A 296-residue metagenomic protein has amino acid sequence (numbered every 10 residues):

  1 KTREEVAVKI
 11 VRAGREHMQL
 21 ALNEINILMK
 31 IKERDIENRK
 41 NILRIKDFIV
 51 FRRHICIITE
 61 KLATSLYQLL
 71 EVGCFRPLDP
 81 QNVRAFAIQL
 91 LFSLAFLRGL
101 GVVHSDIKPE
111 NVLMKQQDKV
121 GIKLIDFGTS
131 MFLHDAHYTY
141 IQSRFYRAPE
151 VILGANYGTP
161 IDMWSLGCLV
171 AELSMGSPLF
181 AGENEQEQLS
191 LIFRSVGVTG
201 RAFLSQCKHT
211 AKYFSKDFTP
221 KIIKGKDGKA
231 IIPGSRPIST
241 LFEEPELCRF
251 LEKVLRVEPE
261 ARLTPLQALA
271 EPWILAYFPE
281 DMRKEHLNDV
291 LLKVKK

Functional and structural regions predicted by a protein language model:
K1-R12: Glycine-rich ATP phosphate-binding loop
R34-D47: Conserved HxN/HPN-centered segment at the entrance to the catalytic loop of eukaryotic protein kinase-like domains
F51-E60, Y67-Q68: A conserved loop-to-beta-strand element in the N-lobe of protein kinase catalytic cores that borders the ATP-binding
F86-A87: Activation segment signature within eukaryotic-like protein kinase domains
R98-K115: Catalytic-loop of the protein kinase fold
E150-I161: Conserved end of the kinase activation segment
T199-E252: C-terminal lobe substrate-recognition/regulatory segment of protein kinase catalytic domains
P279-K296: C-terminal intrinsically disordered, low-complexity extensions immediately downstream of enzyme catalytic cores
